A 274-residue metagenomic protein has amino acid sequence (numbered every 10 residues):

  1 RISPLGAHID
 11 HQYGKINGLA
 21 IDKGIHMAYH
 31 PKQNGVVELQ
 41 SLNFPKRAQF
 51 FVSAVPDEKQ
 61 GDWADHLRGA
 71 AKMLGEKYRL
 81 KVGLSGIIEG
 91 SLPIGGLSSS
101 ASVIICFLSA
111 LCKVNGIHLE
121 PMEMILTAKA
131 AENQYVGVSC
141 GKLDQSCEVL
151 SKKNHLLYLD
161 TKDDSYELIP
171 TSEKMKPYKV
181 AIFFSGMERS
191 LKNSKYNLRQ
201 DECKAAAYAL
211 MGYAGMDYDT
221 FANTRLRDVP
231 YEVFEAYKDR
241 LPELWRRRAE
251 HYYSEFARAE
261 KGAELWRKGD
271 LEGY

Functional and structural regions predicted by a protein language model:
R1, H26-G61, H155-Y274: C-terminal nucleotide
R1-S98, I105-M122, L126-V136, C140 (+4 more regions): ATP-binding N-lobe of GHMP and related small-molecule kinases
G96-V103, V233-Y237: Short glycine/threonine-rich loop-to-helix capping motif typified by GTGT followed within a few residues by an Asp-Pro
